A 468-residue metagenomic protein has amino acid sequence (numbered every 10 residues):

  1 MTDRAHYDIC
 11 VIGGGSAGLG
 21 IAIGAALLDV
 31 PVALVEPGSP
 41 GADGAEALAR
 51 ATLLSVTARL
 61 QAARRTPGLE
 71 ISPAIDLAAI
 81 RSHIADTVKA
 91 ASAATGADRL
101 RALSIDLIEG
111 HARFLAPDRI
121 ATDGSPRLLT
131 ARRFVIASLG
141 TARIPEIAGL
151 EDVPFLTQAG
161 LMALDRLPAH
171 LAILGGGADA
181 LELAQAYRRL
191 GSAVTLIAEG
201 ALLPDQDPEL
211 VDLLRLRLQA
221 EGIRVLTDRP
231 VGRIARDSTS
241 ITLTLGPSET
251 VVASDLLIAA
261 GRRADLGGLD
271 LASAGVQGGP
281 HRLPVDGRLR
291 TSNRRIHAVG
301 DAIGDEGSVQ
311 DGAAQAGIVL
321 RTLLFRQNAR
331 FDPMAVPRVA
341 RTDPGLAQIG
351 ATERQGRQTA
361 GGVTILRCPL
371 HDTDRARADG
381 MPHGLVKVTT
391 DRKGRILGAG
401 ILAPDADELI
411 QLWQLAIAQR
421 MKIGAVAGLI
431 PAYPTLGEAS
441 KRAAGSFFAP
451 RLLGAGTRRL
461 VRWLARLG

Functional and structural regions predicted by a protein language model:
D3-A17, L167-G177: Beta1/beta-strand and adjacent pyrophosphate-binding region of the FAD-binding site in flavoprotein oxidoreductases
D3-Y7, I21-L167, G200-P204, P208-L210 (+4 more regions): Glycine-rich flavin
I9-A33, A180-R188: N-terminal Rossmann-like FAD-binding beta1-loop-alpha1 element of flavoenzymes
C10-I12, A112, L129-L139, I173-L174 (+4 more regions): Short hydrophobic core segments
I12-G14, A26-T57, R341-T352, R357-G468: Flexible, glycine-rich terminal cap/loop adjacent to redox cofactors in electron-transfer oxidoreductases
D106, R113-T122, L190-G287, Q358: A Rossmann-like FAD-binding core segment of flavoenzymes
A142, P280-R295, R375-K387, D391: FAD-binding beta-loop-beta segment adjacent to the flavin cofactor pocket
D152-L167, V251-F325, L412, A427: FAD-site-proximal beta/loop scaffold in flavoenzymes
